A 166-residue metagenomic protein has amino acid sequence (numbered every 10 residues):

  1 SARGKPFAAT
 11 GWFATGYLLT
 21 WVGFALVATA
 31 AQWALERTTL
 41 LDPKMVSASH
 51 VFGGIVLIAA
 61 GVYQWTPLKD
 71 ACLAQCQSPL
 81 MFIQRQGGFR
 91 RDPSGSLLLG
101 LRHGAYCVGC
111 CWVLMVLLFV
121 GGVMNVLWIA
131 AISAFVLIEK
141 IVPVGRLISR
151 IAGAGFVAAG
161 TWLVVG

Functional and structural regions predicted by a protein language model:
S1-F7, L80-F135: Structural signal for alpha-helical transmembrane segments and their flanking helix-loop junctions in multi-pass
S1-P43: Hydrophobic alpha-helical segments and helix pairs
T10-G11, G54, A130: Hydrophobic alpha-helical transmembrane segments
T38-V56, V62-A105: Alpha-helical multi-pass membrane helix bundles of inner-membrane/thylakoid proteins, especially permease cores
F135-A158: Interfacial loop-to-transmembrane junctions
T161-G166: Juxtamembrane boundary at the C-terminal end of a transmembrane helix
